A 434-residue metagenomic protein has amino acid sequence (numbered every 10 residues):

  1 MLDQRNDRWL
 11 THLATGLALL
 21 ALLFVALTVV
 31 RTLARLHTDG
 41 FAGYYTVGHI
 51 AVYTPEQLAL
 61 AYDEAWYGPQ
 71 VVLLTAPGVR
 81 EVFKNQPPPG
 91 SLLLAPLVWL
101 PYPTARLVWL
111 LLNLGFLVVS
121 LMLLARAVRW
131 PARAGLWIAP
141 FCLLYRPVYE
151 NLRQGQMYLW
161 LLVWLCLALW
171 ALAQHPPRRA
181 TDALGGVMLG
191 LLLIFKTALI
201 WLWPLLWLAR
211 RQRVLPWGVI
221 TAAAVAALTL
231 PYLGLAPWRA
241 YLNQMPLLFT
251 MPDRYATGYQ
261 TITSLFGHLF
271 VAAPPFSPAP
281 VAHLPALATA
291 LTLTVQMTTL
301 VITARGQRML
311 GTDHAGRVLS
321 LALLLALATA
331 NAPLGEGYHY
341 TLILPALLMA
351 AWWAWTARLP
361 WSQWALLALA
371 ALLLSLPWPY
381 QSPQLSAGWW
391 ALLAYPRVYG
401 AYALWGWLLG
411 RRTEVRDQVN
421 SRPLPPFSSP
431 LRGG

Functional and structural regions predicted by a protein language model:
L2-L184, A209-G337: Primarily membrane-embedded glycan-assembly and transfer machineries that use lipid-linked glycans
L22, M349-E414, N420: Aromatic-enriched
L117, M157-C166, T197-L202, H339-L348 (+1 more regions): Hydrophobic core segments of transmembrane alpha-helices in multi-pass, intramembrane catalytic enzymes
L189-L206, A332-L342: Transmembrane helices and adjacent periplasmic/lumenal helix-loop junctions of polyprenol-phosphate-dependent
A328, I343, A351-W352: Generic hydrophobic alpha-helical scaffold/packing signal
R432-G434: Glycine-biased, low-complexity coil/linker segments
